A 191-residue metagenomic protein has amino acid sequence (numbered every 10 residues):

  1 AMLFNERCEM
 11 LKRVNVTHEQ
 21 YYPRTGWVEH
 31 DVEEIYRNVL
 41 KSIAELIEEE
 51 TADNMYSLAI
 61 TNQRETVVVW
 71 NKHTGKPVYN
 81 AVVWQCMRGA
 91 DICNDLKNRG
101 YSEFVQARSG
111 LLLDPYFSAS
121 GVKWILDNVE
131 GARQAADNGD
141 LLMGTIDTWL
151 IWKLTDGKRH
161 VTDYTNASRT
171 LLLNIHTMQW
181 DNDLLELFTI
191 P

Functional and structural regions predicted by a protein language model:
A1-Y79, A107: N-terminal glycine/serine-rich phosphate-binding loop of ATP-dependent small-molecule kinases, especially carbohydrate
E45-A52, N98, D127, G131-Q134: Secondary-structure boundary motif
I47-V83, L112-S118, I151-N174: Short beta-strand-loop/turn "lid" adjacent to the catalytic site in phosphate-handling enzymes
A52, Y101, T189-I190: Helix N-cap/coil-helix junction residues
V69, D91-D95: Pocket-flanking alpha-helical
T74-P77, D95, G100, F104: Hydrophobic or amphipathic alpha-helical targeting/insertion segments
C86: Carbohydrate-associated surface elements
V105-P191: Gly/Ser/Thr-rich active-site cleft segment
